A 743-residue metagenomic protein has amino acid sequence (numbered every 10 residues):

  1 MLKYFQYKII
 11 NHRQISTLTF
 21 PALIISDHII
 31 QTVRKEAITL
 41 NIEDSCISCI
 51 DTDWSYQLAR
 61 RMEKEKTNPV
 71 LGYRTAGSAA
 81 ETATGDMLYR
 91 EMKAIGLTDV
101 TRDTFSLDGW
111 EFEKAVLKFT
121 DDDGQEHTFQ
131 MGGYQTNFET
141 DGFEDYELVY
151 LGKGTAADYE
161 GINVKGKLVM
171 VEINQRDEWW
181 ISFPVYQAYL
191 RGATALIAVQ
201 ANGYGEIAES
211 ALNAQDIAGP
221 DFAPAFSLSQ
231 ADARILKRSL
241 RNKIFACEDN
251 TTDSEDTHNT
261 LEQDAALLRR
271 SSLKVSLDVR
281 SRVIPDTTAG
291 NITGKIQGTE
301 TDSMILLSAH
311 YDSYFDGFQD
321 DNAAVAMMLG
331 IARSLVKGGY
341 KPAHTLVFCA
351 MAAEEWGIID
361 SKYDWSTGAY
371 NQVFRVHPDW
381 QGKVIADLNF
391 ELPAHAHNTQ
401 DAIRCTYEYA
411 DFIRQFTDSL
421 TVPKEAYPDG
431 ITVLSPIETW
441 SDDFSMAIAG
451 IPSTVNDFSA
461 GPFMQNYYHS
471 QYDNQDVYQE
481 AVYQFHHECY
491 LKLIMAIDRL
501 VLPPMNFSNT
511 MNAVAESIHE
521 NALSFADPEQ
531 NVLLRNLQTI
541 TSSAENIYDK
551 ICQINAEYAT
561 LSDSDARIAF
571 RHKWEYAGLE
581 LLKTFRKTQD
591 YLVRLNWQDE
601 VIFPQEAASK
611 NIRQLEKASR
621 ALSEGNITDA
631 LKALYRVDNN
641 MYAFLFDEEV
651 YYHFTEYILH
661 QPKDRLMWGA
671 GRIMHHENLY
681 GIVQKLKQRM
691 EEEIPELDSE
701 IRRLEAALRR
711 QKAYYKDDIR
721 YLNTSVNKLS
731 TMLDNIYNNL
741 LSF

Functional and structural regions predicted by a protein language model:
V33, N41, C49-D53, Q57-R60 (+1 more regions): Noncatalytic luminal/extracellular "stalk/propeptide" segments of secretory-pathway proteins
N41, H127-G161, I217-Q319, L329-Y340: Soluble metallo-hydrolase cores and metallopeptidase-like ectodomains found primarily in the secretory/periplasmic
I42-C49, P69-A79, Y150, E172-E178 (+9 more regions): Second-shell loop/turn segments in exported
A76, F129-S227, K424, P428-T432: Extracellular/luminal Protease-associated
I162-V164, P184-T194, A211-I217, A369-D379 (+3 more regions): Mature extracellular/periplasmic domains of secretome proteins
R176-F183, Q187, T288-N291, S313-E408: Acidic/histidine-rich catalytic neighborhood of metal-dependent amide-processing enzymes
T287, V384, L392-E516: Active-site-adjacent substrate-binding region of metalloamidase/peptidase-like peptide-processing proteins
E488-C489, D498-F743: C-terminal non-catalytic alpha-helical accessory regions
